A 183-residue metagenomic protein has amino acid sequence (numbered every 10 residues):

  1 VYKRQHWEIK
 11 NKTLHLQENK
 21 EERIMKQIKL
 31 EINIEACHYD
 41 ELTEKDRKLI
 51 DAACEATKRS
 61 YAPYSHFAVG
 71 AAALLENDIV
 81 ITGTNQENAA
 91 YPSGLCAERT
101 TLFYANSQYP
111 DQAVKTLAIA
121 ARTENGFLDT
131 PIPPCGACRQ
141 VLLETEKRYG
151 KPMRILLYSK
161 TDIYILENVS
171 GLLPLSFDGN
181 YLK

Functional and structural regions predicted by a protein language model:
V1-Y2: Short, small-residue-biased leader/transition segments that mark boundaries at the very start of proteins
N11-T13, N19: Polybasic, lysine-rich low-complexity intrinsically disordered segments
E21, M25-A52, N125: Short, compositionally biased leader-like segments
A62-S65: Short loop/turn motifs at secondary-structure junctions and domain boundaries
A68-L75: Short beta-strand scaffold segments in enzyme catalytic cores
T82-L182: Zn2+-dependent cytidine deaminase-like catalytic core
